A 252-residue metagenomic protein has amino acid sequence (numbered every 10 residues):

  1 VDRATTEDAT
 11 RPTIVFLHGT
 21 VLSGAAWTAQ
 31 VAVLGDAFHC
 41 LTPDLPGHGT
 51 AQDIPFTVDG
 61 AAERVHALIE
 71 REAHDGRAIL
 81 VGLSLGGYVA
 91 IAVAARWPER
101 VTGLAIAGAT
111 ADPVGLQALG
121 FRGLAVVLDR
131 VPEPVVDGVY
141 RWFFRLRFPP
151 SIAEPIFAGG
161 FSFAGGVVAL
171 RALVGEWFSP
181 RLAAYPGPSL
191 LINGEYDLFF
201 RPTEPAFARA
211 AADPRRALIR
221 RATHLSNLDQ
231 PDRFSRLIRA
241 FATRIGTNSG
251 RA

Functional and structural regions predicted by a protein language model:
D2-Q52: Conserved HGGG/HGGXW glycine-rich cap/lid loop of the alpha/beta-hydrolase fold
A29-A32, L41-V81, R236: Active-site loop/oxyanion-hole signature of alpha/beta-hydrolase fold enzymes
A32, P188-A222, L228: Conserved loop-alpha-helix segment in the C-terminal half of the alpha/beta-hydrolase fold that carries the catalytic
L45-H48, A109, R221: Active-site loop/turn elements of alpha/beta-hydrolase fold enzymes, especially the short glycine-/histidine-rich
G82-G86, A90: Gly/Ala-rich beta-loop-alpha elbow adjacent to hydrolase catalytic centers
I91-R96, V101-V131: Flexible "cap/lid" loop of the alpha/beta hydrolase fold
G115-L116, E133-A184: Conserved alpha/beta-hydrolase catalytic His-Asp/Glu region
P214-A252: Catalytic active-site module of serine/aspartate enzymes centered on a nucleophile-bearing elbow/loop
